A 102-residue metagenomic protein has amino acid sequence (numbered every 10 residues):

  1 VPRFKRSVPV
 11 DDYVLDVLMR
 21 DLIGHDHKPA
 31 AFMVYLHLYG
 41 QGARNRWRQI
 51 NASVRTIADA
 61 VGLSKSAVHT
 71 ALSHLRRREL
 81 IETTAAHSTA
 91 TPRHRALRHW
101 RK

Functional and structural regions predicted by a protein language model:
V1-A60, T89: Short recognition helix of helix-turn-helix/winged-helix DNA-binding domains
P2-K5, S64-K102: Winged-helix/helix-turn-helix nucleic-acid-interaction surface
